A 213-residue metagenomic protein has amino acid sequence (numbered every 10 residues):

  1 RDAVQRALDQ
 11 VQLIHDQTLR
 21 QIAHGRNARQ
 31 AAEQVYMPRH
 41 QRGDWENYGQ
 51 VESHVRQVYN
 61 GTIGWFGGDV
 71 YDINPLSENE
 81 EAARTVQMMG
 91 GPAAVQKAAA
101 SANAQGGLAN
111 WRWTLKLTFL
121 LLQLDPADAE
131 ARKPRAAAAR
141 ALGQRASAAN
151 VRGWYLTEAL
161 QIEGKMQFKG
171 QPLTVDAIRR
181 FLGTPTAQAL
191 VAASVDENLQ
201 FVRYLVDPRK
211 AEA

Functional and structural regions predicted by a protein language model:
R1-Q30, Q34-D69, P134, A138: Divalent-metal (often Zn2+) His-rich catalytic cores of metallo-beta-lactamase-fold enzymes
R6-A7, Q87, L124: Short coil/turn linker motifs that delimit alpha-helical repeat modules in TPR/alpha-solenoid proteins
Q10-I14, M89-K97, W113, E130: Alpha-helix N-cap/N′ positions at the starts of helices
R26-N27, G90, A109, G143: Short coil/turn linker and secondary-structure boundary residues
A32-Q34, D72-N74, K165-G170: Short, flexible loop/turn segments with low-complexity composition
E46, Q50-S53, G90-A93, T186-E197: Alpha-helix boundary/N-cap detector
Y71-Q96: TPR-adjacent "capping" and linker segments in tetratricopeptide-repeat scaffold/adaptor proteins
N79-E80, R84, K97-K116, L120-A127 (+2 more regions): Feature captures hydrophobic
